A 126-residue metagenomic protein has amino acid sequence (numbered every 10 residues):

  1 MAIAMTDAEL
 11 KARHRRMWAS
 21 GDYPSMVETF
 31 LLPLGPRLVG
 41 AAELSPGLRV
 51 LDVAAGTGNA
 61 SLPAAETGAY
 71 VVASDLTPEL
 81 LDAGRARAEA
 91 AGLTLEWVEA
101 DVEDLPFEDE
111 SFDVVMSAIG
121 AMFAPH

Functional and structural regions predicted by a protein language model:
M1-A19: N-terminal, positively charged/glycine-rich alpha-helical extensions of SAM-dependent methyltransferases
D7, V27, L31-G35, T77-L80: Conserved donor sugar-nucleotide recognition element shared by glycan-biosynthetic enzymes
G21-M26: Class I SAM-dependent methyltransferase Rossmann-like catalytic core, especially the SAM/SAH-binding loop
E28-L48: Conserved alpha-helix/loop element of class I SAM-dependent methyltransferases that forms part of the SAM/SAH-binding
R49-L105: Class I SAM-dependent methyltransferase SAM/SAH-binding core
E103-V115: A short acidic, Gly/Pro-enriched loop at the edge of an enzyme's catalytic core that lines a small-molecule cofactor
S117-A121: Residues lining the SAM
A124-H126: A short, conserved alpha-helix within the catalytic core of class I
